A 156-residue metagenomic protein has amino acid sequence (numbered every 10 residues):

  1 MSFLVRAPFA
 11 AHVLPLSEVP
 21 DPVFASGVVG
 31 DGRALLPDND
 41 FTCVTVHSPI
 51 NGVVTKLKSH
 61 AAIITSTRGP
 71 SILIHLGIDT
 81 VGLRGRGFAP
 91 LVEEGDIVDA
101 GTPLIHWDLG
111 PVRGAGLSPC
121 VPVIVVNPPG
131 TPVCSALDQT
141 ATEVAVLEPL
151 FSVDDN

Functional and structural regions predicted by a protein language model:
M1-N156: Contiguous, well-folded functional domains in the mature portion of proteins
